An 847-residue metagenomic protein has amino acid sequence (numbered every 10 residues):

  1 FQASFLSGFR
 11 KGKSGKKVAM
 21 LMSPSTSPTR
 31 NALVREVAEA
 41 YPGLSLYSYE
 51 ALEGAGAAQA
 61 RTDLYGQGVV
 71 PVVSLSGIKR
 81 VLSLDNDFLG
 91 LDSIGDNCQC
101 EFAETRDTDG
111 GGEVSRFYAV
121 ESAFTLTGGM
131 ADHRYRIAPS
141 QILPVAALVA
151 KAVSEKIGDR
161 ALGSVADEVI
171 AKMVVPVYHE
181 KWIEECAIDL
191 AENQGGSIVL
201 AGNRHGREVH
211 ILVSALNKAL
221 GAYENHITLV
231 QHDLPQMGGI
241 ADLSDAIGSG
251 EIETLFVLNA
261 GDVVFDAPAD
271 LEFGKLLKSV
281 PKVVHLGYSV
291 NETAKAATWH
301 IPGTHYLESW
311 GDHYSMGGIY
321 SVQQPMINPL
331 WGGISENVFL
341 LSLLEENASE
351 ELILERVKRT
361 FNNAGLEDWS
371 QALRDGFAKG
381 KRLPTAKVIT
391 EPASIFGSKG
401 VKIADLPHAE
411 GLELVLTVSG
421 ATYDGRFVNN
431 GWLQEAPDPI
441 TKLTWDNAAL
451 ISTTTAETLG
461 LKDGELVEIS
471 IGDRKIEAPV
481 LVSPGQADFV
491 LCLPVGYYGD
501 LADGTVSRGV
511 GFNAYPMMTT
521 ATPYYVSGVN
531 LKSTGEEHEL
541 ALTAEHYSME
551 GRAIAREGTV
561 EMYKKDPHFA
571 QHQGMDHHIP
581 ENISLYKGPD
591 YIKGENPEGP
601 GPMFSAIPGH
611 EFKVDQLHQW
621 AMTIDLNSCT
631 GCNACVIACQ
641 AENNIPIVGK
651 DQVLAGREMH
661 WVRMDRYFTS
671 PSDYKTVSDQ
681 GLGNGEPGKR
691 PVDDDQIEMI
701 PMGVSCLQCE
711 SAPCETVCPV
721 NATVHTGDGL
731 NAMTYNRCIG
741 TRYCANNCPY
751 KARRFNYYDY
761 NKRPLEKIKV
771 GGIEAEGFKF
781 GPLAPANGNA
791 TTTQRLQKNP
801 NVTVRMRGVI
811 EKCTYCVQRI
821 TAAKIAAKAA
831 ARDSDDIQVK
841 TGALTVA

Functional and structural regions predicted by a protein language model:
F1-V18, A40-Y41, V72-R80, W182-S197 (+3 more regions): Glycine-rich phosphate/diphosphate-binding loops that line cofactor/substrate pockets in enzymes
Q2, G8-S48, L52-G56, I78 (+5 more regions): A conserved hydrophobic secondary-structure block that centers on an alpha-helix together with its immediately flanking
P24-V70, I211-I240: Anionic-ligand anchoring segments at beta-strand to alpha-helix junctions in alpha/beta enzyme folds, i.e., glycine
R35, N86, L91, G95-L126 (+7 more regions): A cross-kingdom feature strongest in bacterial/archaeal respiratory oxidoreductases
A58-R61, V322-Q323, G599-G601, R663-G703 (+3 more regions): Surface-exposed acidic, glycine/proline-enriched linker/cap segments that occur as 15-30-residue helix-coil
L75-Q99, A103-E104, T108-N203, A215 (+4 more regions): Long, well-ordered, tryptophan-enriched scaffold segments
T630, A634-V653, R663, S711-R737 (+2 more regions): Iron-sulfur cluster-binding cysteine motifs and their immediate structural context in ferredoxin-like electron-transfer
N643, V648-I700, S705-E710, V717 (+2 more regions): Long, K/E/R/D-enriched contiguous segments that form extended
